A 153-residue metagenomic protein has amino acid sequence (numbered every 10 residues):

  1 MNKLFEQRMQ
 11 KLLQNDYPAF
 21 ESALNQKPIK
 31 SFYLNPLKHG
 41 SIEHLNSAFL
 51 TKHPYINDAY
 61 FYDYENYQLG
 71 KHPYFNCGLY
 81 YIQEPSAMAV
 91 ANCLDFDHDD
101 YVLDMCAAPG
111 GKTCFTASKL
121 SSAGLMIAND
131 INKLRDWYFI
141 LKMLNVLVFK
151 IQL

Functional and structural regions predicted by a protein language model:
M1-L153: S-adenosylmethionine
